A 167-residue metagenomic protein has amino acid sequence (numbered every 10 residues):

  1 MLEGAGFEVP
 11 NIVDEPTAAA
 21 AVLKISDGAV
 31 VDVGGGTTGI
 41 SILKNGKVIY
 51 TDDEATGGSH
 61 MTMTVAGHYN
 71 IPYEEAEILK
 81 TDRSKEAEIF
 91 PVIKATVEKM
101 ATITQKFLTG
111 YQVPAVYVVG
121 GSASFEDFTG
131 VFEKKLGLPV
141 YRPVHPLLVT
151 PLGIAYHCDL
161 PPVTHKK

Functional and structural regions predicted by a protein language model:
M1-V30, K44-E54, G58-Y117, S122-R142 (+2 more regions): Nucleotide/phosphate-binding catalytic cleft detector across ATP-hydrolyzing and phosphate-transferring enzymes
A18, G35-G36: Short, glycine/acidic-enriched loop or turn micro-motifs at the edges of active sites
T38-I42: Short beta-strand scaffold segments in enzyme catalytic cores
